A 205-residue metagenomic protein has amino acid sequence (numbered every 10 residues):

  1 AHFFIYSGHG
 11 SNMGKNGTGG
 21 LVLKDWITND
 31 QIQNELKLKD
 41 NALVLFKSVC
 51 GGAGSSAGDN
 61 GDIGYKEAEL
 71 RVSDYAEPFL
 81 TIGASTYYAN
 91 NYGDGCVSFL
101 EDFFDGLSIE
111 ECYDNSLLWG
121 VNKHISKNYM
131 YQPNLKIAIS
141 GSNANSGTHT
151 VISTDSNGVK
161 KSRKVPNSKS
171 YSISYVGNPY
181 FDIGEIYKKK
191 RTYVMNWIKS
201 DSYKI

Functional and structural regions predicted by a protein language model:
A1-D59, E67, N143, Y175 (+1 more regions): Catalytic-core segments of thiol-dependent peptidases
G54-I205: Active-site-proximal C-terminal subdomain of hydrolase catalytic domains
